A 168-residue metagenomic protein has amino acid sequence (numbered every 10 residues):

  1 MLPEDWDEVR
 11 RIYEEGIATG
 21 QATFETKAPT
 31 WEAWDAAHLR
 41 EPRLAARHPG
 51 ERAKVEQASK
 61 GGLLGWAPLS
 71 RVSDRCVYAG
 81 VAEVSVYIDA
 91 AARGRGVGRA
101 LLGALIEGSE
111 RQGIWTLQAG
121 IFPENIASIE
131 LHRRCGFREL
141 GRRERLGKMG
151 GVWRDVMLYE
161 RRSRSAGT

Functional and structural regions predicted by a protein language model:
M1-V9: A short beta-loop-alpha structural element at the N-terminal edge of CoA-dependent acyl/N-acetyltransferase catalytic
L2, D89-A90, F122: Residue-level recognition of the GNAT/N-acetyltransferase active site
T23-R93, L102-G103, G108, R162-R164: Acetyl-CoA-dependent GNAT
P68-R71, C76, Q118-I121, R133 (+1 more regions): Conserved catalytic-core motifs of GNAT/GCN5-like acyltransferases
V84, L117-A119, Y159: A structural signal for short, well-ordered beta-strand segments
G94-R111, I126-R134: Conserved acetyl-CoA-binding loop-helix of GNAT-fold acetyltransferases
S109-I121: Conserved GNAT acetyl-CoA-binding A-motif
